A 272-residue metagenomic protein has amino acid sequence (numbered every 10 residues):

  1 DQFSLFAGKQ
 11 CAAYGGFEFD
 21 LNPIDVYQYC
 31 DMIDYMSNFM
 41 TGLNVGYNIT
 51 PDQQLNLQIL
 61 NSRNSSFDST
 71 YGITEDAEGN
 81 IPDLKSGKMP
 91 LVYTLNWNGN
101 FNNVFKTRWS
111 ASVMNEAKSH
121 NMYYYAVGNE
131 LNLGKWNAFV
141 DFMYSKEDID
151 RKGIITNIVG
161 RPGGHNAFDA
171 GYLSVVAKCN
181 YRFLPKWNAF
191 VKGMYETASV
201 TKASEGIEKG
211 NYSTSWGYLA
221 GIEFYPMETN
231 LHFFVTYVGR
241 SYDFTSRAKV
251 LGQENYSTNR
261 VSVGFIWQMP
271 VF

Functional and structural regions predicted by a protein language model:
D1, A7, L43-Y47, L95-G99 (+4 more regions): Residues on the lipid-exposed face of transmembrane beta-strands in outer-membrane beta-barrel proteins
D1-S65, G99: Outer membrane beta-barrel
F6-Q10, N56-L60, K106-S112, F139-M143 (+3 more regions): Transmembrane beta-strands of outer-membrane beta-barrel proteins
A12-G16, V26-C30, L60-D68, D76-I81 (+8 more regions): Sequence/structural signature of outer-membrane beta-barrel proteins
Q54, P90, L95-S204, G210-Y212 (+1 more regions): Detector for outer-membrane/organellar transmembrane beta-barrel domains, recognizing the amphipathic beta-strand
W216-K249: C-terminal structured domain segments
F224-P226, L231, Y237, N255-F272: Outer-membrane beta-barrel "beta-signal"
V250-E254: Short proline/glycine-enriched turn/loop segments at secondary-structure junctions
